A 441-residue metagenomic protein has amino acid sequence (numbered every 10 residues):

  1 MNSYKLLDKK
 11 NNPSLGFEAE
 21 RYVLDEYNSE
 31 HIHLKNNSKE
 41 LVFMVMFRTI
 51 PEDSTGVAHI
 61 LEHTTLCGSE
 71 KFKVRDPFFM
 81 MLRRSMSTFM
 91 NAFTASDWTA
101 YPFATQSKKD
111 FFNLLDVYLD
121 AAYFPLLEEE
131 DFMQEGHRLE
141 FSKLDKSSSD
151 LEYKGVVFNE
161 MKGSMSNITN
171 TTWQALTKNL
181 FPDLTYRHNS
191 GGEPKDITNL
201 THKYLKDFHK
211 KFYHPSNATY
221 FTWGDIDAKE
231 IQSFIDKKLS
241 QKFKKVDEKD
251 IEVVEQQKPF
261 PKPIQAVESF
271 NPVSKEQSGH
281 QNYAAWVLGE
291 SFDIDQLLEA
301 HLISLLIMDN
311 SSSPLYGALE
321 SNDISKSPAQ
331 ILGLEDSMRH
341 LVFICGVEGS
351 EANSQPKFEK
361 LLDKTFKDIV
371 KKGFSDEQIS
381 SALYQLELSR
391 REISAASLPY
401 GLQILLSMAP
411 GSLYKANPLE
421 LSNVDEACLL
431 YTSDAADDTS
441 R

Functional and structural regions predicted by a protein language model:
N2-N37: N- or domain-start disorder-to-order transition segments that initiate the globular core
F17-Y22, N159-T219, V254-Q256, E290 (+2 more regions): Histidine-acidic residue clusters that define the catalytic metal-binding segment of zinc metallopeptidase domains
L34-N37, M44-M46, F158-N170, K178 (+4 more regions): His/Glu-based metal-binding/catalytic segments typifying zinc-dependent metallopeptidases
K35-D120, F124-P125, D131, S166 (+4 more regions): M16/MPP (pitrilysin/insulinase) zinc-metallopeptidase core fold and M16-derived inactive scaffolds
G68, F103-Y153, D309-S311, R339-A395 (+1 more regions): M16/insulysin-pitrilysin zinc metalloprotease superfamily fold
E230-D250: Glycine-centered hinge/linker elements that transmit conformational signals in sensory and ligand-binding systems
Y431-R441: Single conserved hydrophobic/aromatic residue that forms the stacking wall/gate of nucleotide- or nucleobase-binding
